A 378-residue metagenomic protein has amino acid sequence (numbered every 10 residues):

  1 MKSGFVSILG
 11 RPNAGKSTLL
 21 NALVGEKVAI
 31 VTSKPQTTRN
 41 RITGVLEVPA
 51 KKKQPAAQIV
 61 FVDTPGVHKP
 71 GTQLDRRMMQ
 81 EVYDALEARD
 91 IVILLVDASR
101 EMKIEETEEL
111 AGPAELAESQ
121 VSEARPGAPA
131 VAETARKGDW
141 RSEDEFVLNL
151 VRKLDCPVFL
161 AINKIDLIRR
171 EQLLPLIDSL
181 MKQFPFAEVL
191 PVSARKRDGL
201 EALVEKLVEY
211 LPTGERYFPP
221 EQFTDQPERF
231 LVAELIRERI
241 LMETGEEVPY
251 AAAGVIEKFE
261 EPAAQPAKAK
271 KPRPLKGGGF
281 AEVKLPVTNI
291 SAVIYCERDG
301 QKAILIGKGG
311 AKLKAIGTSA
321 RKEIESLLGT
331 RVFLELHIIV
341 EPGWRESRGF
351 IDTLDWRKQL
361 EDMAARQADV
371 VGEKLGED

Functional and structural regions predicted by a protein language model:
M1-E87, V96: Conserved G1/Walker A P-loop phosphate-binding module
S7, N21, N40, G44 (+13 more regions): Solvent-exposed alpha-helical segments within well-ordered globular domains of core cellular machineries
E26, V45-P49, A85-V92, A98-S99 (+9 more regions): Conserved, well-folded catalytic cores of nucleic-acid-processing and energy-transducing macromolecular machines
T38, H68-K69, M102, I168-R169 (+1 more regions): Catalytic P-loop NTPase motifs of RecA-like helicase/translocase cores
A50-P55, R77-A187: Conserved C-terminal guanine-recognition region of P-loop GTPase G domains, centered on the G4
D63, N163, S193: Active-site glycine-centered loops adjacent to acidic/histidine catalytic or metal-binding residues that shape
P157, D166-F223: Canonical P-loop GTPase G-domain recognition
E228-D378: P-loop NTP-binding site
